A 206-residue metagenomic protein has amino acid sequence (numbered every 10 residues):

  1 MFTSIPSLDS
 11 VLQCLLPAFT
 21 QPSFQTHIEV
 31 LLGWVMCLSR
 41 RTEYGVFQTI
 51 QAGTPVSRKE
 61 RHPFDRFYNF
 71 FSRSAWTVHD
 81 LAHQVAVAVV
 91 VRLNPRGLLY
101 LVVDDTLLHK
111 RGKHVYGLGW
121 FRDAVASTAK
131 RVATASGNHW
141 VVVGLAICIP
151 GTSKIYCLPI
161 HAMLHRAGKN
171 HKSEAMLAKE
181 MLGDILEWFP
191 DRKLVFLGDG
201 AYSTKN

Functional and structural regions predicted by a protein language model:
M1-N206: Conserved, well-structured functional cores that handle cations and Mg-NTP chemistry
